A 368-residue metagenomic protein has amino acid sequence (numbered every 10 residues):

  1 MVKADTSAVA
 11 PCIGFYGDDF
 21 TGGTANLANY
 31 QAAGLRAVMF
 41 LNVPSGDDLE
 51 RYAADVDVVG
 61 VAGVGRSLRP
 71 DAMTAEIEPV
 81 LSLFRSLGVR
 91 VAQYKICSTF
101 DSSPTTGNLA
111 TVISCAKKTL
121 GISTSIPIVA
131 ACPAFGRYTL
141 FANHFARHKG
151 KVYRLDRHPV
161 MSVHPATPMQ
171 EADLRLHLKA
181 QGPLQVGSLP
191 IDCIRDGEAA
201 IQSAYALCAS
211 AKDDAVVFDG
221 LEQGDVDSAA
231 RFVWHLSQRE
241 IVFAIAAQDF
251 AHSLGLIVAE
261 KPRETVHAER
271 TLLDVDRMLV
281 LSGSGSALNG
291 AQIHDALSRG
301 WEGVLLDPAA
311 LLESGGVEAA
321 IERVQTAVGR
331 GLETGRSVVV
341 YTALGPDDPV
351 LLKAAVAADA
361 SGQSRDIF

Functional and structural regions predicted by a protein language model:
K3, A10-P11, D57, R69-M73 (+2 more regions): Cap/lid and interdomain-hinge subdomains that line or gate substrate/regulatory clefts in soluble alpha/beta enzymes
D5-A54, A75-E76, V129-A134: N-terminal basic/disordered segments at the start of proteins
Y16, G60-G63, K95, P127-A131 (+4 more regions): Short beta-strand segments
A25-A28, P104-G107, R137-A146, A200 (+4 more regions): Short acidic, glycine/serine/threonine-rich loops at helix termini
L49, T271, V275-F368: Redox- and metal-dependent alpha/beta enzyme cores, enriched for Fe-S-associated oxidoreductases and cofactor-handling
P79, R85, V89-K95, A230-I241 (+3 more regions): Hydrophobic alpha/beta core scaffold segments
S203-S210, A215, D219-E318: Membrane-embedded hairpin module used as a gating/binding unit in multi-pass transport and secretion proteins
